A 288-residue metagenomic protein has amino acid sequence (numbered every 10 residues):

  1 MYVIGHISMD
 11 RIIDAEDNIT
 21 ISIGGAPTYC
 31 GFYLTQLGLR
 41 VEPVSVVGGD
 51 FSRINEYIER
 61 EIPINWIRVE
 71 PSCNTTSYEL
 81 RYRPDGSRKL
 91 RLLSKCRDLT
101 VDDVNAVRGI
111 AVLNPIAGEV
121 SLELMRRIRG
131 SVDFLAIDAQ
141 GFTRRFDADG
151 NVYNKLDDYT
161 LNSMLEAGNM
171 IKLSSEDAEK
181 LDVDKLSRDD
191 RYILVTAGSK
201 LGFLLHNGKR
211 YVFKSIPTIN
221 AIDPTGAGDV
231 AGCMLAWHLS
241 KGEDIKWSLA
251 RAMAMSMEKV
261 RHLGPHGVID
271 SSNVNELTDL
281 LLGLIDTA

Functional and structural regions predicted by a protein language model:
M1-Y2: Extreme N-terminal starter segment of soluble prokaryotic enzymes
G5-I7, V230: Active-site metal-binding loops of divalent metal-dependent hydrolases
M9-I21, Q36-P115, E119, L124-F134 (+1 more regions): Conserved N-terminal subdomain of the carbohydrate kinase-like
N18-F32: Short catalytic helix/loop segments, enriched in acidic residues and glycine and frequently bearing histidine
G31-R40, H238-K241: Alpha-helix C-terminal capping segments
F32, S77-R81, G202-L205: Short beta-strand scaffold segments in enzyme catalytic cores
I110-L186, L201: Conserved beta-alpha-beta core of the PfkB/ribokinase-like small-molecule kinase fold
D184-A288: Conserved phosphate-binding/catalytic region of the ribokinase-like
